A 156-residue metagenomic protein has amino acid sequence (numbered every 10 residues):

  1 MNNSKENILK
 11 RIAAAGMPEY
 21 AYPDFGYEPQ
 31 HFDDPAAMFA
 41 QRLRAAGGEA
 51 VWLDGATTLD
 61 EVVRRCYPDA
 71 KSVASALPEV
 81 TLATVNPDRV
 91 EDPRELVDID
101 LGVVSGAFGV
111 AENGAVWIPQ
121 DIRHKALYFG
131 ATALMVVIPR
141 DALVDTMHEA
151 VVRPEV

Functional and structural regions predicted by a protein language model:
M1-V156: The feature marks the mature, well-folded catalytic cores of soluble enzymes
